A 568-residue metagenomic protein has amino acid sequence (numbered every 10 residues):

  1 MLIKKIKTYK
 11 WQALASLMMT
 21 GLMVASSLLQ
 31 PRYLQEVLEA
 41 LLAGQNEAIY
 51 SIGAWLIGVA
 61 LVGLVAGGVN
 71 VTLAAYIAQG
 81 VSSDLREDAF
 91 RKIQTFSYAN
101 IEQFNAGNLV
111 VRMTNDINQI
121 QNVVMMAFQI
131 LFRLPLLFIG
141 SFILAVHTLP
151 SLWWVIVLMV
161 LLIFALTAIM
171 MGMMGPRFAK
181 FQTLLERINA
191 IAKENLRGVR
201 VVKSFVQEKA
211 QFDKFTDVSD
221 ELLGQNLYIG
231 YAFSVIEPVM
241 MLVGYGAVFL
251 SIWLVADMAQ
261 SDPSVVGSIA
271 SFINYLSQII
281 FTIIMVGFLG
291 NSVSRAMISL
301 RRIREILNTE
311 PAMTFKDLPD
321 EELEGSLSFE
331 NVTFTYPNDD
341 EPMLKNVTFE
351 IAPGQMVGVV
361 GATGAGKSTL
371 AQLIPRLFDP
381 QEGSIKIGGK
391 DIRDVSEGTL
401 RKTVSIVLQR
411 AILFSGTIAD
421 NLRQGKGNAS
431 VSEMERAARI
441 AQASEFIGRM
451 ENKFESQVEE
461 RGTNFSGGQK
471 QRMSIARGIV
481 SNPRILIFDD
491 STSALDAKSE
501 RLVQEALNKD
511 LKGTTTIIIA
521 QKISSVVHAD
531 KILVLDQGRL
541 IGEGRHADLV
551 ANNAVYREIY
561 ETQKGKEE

Functional and structural regions predicted by a protein language model:
M1-T8, L109: A short amphipathic helical element positioned immediately N-terminal to and/or at the very start of a transmembrane
K7, W11-V69, L73, V146-S151 (+1 more regions): Transmembrane helix-loop-helix hairpins at lipid-water interfaces of multipass membrane proteins, especially the type-1
T8-K10, T95-A99, N115-V124, F128 (+8 more regions): An intracellular "coupling" helix at the cytosolic face of ABC transporter transmembrane type-1 domains
M18, S26, A48, A66 (+4 more regions): Hydrophobic alpha-helical transmembrane segments of ABC transporter permease domains
L28-R32, G68, T72, F138 (+5 more regions): Membrane-embedded alpha-helical segments of multi-pass transporters/permeases
A43, Q79, E87-V111, N115-I117 (+5 more regions): Short intracellular "coupling" helices and adjacent cytoplasmic loop segments at the cytosolic face of multi-pass
Q45, G58, L144-L161, Y228-R302 (+1 more regions): Helix-loop-helix
L323-E568: ABC-type nucleotide-binding domain
